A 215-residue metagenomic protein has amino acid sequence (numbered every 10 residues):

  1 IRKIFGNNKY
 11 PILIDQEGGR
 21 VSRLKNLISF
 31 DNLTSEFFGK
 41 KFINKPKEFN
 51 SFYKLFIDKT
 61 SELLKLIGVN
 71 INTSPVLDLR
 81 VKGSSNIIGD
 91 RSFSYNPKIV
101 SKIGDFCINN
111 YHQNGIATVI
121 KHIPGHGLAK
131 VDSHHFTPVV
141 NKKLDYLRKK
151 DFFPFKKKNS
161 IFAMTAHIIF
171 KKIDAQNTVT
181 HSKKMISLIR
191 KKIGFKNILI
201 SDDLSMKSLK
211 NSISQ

Functional and structural regions predicted by a protein language model:
I1-K3, K102-F106, Y111-H112, I116-Q215: Second-shell residues forming the walls of enzyme active-site clefts
I1-R80, F93-S94, I99-V100, N109-I116 (+3 more regions): N-terminal beta-rich core of secreted/periplasmic extracellular enzymes
I14, D90, K121-I123: Short glycine- and Lys/Arg-enriched binding-loop motifs that mark or flank ligand-binding interfaces
V21-L24, R80-S85, G127-V131, K172: Short acidic/His/Gly/Ser-rich catalytic and metal-binding motifs that mark active-site loops of diverse hydrolases
F30-S51, S84-I103, V131-K149, I173-V179: Glycine-rich tight-turn/loop motif centered on a GG-T
